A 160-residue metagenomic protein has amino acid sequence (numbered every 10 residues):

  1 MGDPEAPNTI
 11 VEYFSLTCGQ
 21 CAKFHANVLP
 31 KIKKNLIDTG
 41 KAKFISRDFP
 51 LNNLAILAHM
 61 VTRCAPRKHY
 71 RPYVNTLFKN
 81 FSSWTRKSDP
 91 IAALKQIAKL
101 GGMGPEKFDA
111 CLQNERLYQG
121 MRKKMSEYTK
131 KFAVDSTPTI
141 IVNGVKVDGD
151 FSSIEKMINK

Functional and structural regions predicted by a protein language model:
M1-N52, R122-K131, K160: Extracytoplasmic thiol/disulfide redox context detector
A6, T17, H25-V28, L57 (+7 more regions): Stable alpha-helical elements in mature extracytoplasmic
T9, T17, T39, T62 (+4 more regions): Residue-identity detector for threonine
S15, Q96-K160: C-terminal cap of thioredoxin/glutaredoxin-like
L16-G19, F78-F81, D109-A110: A short, structure-level motif marking secondary-structure boundaries and short turns
A22-K99: Structural alpha/beta surface segment adjacent to cysteine/selenocysteine redox centers across thiol/disulfide enzymes
